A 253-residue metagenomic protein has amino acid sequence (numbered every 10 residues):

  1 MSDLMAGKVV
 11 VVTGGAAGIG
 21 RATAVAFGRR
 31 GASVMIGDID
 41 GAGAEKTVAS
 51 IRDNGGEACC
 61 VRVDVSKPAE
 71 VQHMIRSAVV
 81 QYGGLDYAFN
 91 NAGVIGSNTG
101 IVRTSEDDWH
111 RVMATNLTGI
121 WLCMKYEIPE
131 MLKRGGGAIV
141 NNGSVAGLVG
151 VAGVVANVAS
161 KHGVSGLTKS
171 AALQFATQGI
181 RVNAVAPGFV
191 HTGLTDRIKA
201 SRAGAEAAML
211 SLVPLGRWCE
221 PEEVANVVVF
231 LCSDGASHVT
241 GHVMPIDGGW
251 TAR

Functional and structural regions predicted by a protein language model:
D3-M35: Canonical Rossmann dinucleotide-binding motif of NAD(H)/NADP(H)-dependent dehydrogenases/reductases, specifically
L4, W121-M124, L132, G136 (+2 more regions): C-terminal substrate-recognition "lid" of short-chain dehydrogenase/reductases
G41-A42, R62-M74, E106, E222: The beta1-alpha1 cofactor-binding region of Rossmann-like NAD(H)/NADP(H)-dependent oxidoreductases
T99-I101, S105-H110, M209: Substrate-binding pocket helix/loop in short-chain dehydrogenase/reductase
M124, S160, T168: Active-site helix of classical SDR
P129, L173-T177, S237: Alpha-helical segment proximal to the catalytic Tyr-Lys
S144: Residue(s) in the substrate-gating loop at a strand-loop-helix junction that position the organic substrate next
